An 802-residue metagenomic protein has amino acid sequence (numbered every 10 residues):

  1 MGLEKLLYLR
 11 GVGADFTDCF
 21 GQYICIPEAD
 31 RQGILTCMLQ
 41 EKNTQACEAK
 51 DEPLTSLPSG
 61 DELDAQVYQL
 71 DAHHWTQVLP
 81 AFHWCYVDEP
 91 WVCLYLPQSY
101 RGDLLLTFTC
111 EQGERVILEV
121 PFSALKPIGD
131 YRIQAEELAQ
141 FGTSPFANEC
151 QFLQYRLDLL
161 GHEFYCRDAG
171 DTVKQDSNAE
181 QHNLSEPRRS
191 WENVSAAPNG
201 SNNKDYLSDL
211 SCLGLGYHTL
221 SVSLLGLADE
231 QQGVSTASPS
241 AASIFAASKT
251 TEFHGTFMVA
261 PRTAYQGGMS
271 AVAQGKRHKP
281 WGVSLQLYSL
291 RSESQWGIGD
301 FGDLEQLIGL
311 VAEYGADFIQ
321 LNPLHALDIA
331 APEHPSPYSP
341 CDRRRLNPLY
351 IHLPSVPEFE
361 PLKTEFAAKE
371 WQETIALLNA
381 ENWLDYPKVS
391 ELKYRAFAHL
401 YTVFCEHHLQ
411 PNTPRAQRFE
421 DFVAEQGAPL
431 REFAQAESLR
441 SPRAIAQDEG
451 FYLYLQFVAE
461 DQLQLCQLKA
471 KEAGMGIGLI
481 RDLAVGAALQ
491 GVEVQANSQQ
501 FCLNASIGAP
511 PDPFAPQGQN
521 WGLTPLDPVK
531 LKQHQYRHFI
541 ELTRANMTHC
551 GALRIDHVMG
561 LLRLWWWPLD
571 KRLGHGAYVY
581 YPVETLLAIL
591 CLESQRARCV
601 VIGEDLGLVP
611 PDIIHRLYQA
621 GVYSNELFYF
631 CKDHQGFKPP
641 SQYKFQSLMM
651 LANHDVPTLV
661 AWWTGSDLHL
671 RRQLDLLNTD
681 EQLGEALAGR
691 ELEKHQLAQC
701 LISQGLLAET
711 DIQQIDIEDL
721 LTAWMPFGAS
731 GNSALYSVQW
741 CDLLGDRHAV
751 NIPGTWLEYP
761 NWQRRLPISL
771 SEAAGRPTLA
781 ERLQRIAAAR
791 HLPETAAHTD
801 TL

Functional and structural regions predicted by a protein language model:
M1-T44, E48-D71: Long, contiguous interaction/targeting segments characteristic of exported/extracellular or secretory-pathway proteins
T36-E41, E52-D103, T107-R115, V120-G170 (+2 more regions): Acidic/aromatic-lined carbohydrate-recognition and catalytic surfaces of CAZymes acting on diverse glycans
G142-S144, A330-E460, G486-S737, C741-D742 (+2 more regions): Alpha-amylase-like alpha-glycosidases and glucanotransferases acting on alpha-linked glucans and related
D171, D176, H182-N183, N202: Intrinsic-disorder-associated, low-complexity terminal segments enriched in Asp/Asn/His/Tyr and depleted of Lys/Arg
N183-S185, S195, S208-S211, G233-S248: Ser/Thr/Pro-rich low-complexity tandem-repeat tracts
L225-E230, E252: Short acidic/polar inter-strand loop motif in beta-rich domains
G745-T795: Structured C-terminal cap/extension of enzyme domains
